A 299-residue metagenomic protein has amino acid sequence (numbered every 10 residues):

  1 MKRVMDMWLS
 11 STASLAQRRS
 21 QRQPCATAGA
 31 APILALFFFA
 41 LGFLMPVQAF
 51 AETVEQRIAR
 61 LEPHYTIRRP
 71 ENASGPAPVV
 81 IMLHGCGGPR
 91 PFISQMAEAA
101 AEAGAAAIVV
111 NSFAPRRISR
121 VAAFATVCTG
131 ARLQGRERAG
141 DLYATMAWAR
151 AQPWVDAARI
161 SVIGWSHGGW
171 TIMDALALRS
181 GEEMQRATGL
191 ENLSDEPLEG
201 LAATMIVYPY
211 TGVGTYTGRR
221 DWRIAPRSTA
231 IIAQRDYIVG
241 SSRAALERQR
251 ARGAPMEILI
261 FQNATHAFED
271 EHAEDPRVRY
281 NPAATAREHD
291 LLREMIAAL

Functional and structural regions predicted by a protein language model:
M1-A28: N-terminal secretory signal peptides that target proteins for export/translocation
P32-M45: Bacterial N-terminal signal peptides
V54-R69, P76-V155, W170, F268-P276: Serine-hydrolase catalytic machinery in alpha/beta-hydrolase-like enzymes
Y143-R223: Primarily recognizes the serine-hydrolase "nucleophile elbow" in alpha/beta-hydrolase and SGNH/GDSL folds
A230-I232: Short beta-strand/loop motif that positions the catalytic acidic residue of the alpha/beta-hydrolase fold
Q234-Y237, N263-T265: Acidic beta-to-alpha connecting loop that harbors the catalytic carboxylate
Y237-A244: Conserved alpha/beta-hydrolase "acid-adjacent" motif
P255-L299: C-terminal catalytic histidine-bearing segment of alpha/beta-hydrolase fold enzymes
